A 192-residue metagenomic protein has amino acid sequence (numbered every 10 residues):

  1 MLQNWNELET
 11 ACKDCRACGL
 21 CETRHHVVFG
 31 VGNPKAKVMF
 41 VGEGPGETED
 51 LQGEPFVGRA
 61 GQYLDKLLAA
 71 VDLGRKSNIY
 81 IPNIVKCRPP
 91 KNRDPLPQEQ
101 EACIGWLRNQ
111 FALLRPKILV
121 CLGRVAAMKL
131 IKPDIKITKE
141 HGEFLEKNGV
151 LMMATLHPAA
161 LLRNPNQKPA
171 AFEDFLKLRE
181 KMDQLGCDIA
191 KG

Functional and structural regions predicted by a protein language model:
M1-G192: A polyanion-binding, active-site-adjacent surface
